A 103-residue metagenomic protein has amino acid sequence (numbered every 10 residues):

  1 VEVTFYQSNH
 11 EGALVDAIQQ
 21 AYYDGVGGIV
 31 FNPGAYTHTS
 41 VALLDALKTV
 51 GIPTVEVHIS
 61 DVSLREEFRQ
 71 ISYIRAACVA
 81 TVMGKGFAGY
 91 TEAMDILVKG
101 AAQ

Functional and structural regions predicted by a protein language model:
V1-D24: N-terminal first-folded block
E2-F5, L64-Q103: Short, glycine-/small-residue-rich phosphate/pyrophosphate-handling segment
N9-A13, G34-A35, K85: Short beta->alpha linker loops
V15, Q19-Y23, L44, F87 (+1 more regions): Amphipathic, non-transmembrane alpha-helical secondary structure
I18, I29, I52, I59 (+2 more regions): Weak global preference for isoleucine
A21-D24, L47-T49, I71-A76: Short, hinge-like loop/turn segments at secondary-structure boundaries
G25-S63: Mid-chain, well-packed structural core segment of small domains
